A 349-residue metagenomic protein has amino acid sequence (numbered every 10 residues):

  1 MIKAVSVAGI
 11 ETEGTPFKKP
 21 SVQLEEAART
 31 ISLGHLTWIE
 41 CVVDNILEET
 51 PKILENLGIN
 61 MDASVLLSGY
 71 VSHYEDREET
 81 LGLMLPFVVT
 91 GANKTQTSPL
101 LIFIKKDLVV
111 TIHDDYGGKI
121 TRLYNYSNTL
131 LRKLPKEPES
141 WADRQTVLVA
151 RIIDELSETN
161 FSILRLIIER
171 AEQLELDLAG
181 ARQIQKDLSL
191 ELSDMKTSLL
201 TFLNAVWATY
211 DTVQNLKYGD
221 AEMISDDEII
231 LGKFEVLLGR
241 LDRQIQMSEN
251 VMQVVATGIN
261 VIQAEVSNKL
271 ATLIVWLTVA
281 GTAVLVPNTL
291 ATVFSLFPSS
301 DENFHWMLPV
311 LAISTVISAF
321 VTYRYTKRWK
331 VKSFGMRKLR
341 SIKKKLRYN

Functional and structural regions predicted by a protein language model:
M1-Y218, E302, Y323-N349: Peripheral, non-transmembrane regulatory/ligand-interaction domains of membrane transport proteins
V110, T209-M247: Short, non-transmembrane cytosolic segments of multipass membrane proteins
E155-T159, I163, R170, S198 (+5 more regions): Histidine kinase transmitter module recognition
Q173, G180, A208, N215 (+5 more regions): Heptad-repeat coiled-coil alpha-helices
A181, Q185, I230, L237 (+2 more regions): Alpha-helical heptad-repeat coiled-coil segments that mediate oligomerization/polymerization in large
M195, I230-K233, L237-R240, A280-V286: Hydrophobic transmembrane alpha-helices
D242-N349: Hydrophobic alpha-helical transmembrane segments and their immediately adjacent juxtamembrane loops
